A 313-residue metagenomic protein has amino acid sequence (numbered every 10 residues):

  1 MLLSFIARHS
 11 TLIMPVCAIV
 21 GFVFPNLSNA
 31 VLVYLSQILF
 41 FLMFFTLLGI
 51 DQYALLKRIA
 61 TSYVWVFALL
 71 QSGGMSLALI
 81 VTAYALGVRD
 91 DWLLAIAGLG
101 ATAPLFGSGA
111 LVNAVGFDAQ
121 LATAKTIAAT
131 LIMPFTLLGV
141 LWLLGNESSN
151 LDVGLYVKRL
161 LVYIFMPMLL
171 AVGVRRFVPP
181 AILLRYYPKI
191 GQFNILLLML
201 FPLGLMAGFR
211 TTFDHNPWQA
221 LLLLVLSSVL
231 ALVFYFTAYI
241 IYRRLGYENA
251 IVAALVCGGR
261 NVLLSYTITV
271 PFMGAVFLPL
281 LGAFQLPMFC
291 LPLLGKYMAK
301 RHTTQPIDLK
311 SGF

Functional and structural regions predicted by a protein language model:
M1-F313: Alpha-helical transmembrane segments of multi-pass small-molecule/ion transporters
